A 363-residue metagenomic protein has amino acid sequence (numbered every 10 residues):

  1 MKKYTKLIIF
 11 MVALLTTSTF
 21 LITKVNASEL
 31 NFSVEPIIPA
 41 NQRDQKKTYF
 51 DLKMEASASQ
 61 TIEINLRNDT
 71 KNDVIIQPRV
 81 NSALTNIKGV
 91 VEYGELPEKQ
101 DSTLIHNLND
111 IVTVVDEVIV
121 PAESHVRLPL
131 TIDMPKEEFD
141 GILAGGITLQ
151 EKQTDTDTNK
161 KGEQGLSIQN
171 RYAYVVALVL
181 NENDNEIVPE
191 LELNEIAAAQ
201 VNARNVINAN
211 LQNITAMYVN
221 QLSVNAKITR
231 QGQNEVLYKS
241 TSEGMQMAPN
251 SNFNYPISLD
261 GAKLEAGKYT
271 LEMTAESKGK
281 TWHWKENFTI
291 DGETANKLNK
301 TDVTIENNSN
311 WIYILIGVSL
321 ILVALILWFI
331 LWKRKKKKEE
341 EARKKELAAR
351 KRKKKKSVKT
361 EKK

Functional and structural regions predicted by a protein language model:
L30-S59, I187-P189, A198: N-terminal edge beta-strand
K46, S57-E63, V126-L128, D140-G146 (+1 more regions): Short, solvent-exposed loop/turn segments enriched in Ser/Thr/Gly
L52-N72, I132, V201-I214: Short beta-strand elements of extracellular/lumenal beta-sandwich folds
V74, L143, I147, G267-A275: A short tyrosine-centered beta-strand micro-motif
I76-I87, E92-D101, L149-Q150, A216-G232: Short acidic, flexible loop segments centered on an aromatic residue
E98-E138, Q231-L264: Intrinsically disordered, low-complexity Pro/Gly/Ser/Thr-rich segments with frequent PxxP/GP/PP motifs and embedded
D184-L315: Membrane-proximal extracellular "stem/stalk" segments of glycoproteins immediately N-terminal to a transmembrane helix
K337-K363: Cytoplasmic C-terminal tails of single-pass
